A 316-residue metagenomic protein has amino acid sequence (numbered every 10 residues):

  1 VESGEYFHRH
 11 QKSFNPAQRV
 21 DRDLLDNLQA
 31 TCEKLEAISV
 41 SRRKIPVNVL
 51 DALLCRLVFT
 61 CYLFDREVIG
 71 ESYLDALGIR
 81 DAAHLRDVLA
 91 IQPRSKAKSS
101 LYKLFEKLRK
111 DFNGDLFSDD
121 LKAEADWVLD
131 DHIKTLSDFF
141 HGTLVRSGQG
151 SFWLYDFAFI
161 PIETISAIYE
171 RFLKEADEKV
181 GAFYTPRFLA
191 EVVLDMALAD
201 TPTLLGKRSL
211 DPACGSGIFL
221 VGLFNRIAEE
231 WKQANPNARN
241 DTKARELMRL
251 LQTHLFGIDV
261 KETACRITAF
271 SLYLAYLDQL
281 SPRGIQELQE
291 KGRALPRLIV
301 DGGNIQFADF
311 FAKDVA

Functional and structural regions predicted by a protein language model:
V1-L63, E67, W127-S166, E175: Short, basic/polar, glycine-containing "phosphate-handling" surface segments that engage DNA
E2-N15, Y73-D75, R80-P93, W153 (+5 more regions): Short secondary-structure boundary segments
E2-S3, S41-L50, S72, R80-H84 (+6 more regions): Alpha-helix capping and helix-coil boundary motifs
F7, L28, L63, L101-F112 (+6 more regions): Generic hydrophobic, helix-prone segments enriched in Leu/Val/Ile
R22, D26, N48-R56, S99-Y102 (+11 more regions): Non-catalytic, well-ordered alpha-helical scaffold segments
K34-A37, D51-L144, V180-F183, Q279-L280: Nucleic-acid modification enzymes, centered on SAM-dependent nucleic-acid methyltransferases
I45-R56, L63-E67, E71-Y73, G222 (+2 more regions): Solvent-exposed, charged interface segments at domain starts and junctions
S147-F157, E170-A316: SAM-dependent methyltransferase catalytic region
